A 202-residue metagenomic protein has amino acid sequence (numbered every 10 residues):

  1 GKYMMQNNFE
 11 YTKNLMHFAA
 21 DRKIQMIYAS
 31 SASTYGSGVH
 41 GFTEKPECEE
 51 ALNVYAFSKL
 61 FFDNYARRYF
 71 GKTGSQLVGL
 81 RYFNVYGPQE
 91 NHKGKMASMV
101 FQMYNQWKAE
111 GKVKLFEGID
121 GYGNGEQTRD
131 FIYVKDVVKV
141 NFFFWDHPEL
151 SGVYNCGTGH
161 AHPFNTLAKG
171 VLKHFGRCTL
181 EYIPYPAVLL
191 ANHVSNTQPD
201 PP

Functional and structural regions predicted by a protein language model:
Y3-M5: A hydrophobic alpha-helix adjacent to the NAD(P)-binding/active-site core of NAD(P)-dependent oxidoreductases, strongly
K13-V54: Conserved Rossmann-fold NAD(P)-dependent oxidoreductase catalytic core, especially the SDR/UDP-sugar
S30, R81-Y82, Y86: Conserved SDR Rossmann-fold cofactor-binding beta-strand/turn motif
T34-Y35, V85-G87, V137: Conserved sequence/active-site signature of Rossmann-fold short-chain dehydrogenase/reductase
S37-G38, L52-F83, Q102-A109: Active-site Tyr-X1-5-Lys
K108-P202: C-terminal substrate-binding subdomain of Rossmann-fold SDR/epimerase-dehydratase oxidoreductases
